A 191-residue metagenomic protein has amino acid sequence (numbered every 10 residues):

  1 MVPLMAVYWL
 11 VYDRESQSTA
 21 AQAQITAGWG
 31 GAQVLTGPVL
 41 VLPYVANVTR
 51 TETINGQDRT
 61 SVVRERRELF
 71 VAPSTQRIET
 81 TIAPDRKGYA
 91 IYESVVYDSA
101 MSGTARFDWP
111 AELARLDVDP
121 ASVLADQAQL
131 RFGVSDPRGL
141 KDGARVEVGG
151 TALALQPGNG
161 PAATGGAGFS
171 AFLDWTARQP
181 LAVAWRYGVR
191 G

Functional and structural regions predicted by a protein language model:
M1-D13: Hydrophobic alpha-helical transmembrane signal-anchor segments
L4, W29-T36: Elongated amphipathic alpha-helical scaffolds of membrane-associated proteins involved in membrane
V7-Y8, Q22-T26: Short, well-ordered alpha-helical packing segments
S16, A20, A27-G28, G37 (+2 more regions): Soluble non-transmembrane domains of integral membrane proteins
Y44, V48-T49: Short, structured protein-protein interaction patches enriched in aromatics and acidic/basic residues, typified by
